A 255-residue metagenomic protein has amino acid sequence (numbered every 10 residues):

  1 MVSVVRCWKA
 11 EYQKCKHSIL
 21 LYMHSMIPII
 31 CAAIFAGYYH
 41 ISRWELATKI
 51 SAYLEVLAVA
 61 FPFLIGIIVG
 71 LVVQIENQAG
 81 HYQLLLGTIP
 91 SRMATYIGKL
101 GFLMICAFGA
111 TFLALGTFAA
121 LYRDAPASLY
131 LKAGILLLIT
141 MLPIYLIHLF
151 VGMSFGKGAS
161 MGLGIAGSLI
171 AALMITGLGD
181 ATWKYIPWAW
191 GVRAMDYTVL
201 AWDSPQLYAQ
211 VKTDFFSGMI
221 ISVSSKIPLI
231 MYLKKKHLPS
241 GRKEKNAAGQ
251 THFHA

Functional and structural regions predicted by a protein language model:
M1-S25, P239-A248, F253-A255: Aromatic- and glycine-rich beta-strand/loop motifs that create alpha-glucan
I27-L64, V69-G70, G98-A159, I165 (+4 more regions): Secretory targeting signals
S42-W44, G167-E244: Terminal transmembrane helical anchor/hairpin motif
L71-M104: Helix-loop-helix units of permease transmembrane domains in multi-pass membrane transporters, especially ABC
